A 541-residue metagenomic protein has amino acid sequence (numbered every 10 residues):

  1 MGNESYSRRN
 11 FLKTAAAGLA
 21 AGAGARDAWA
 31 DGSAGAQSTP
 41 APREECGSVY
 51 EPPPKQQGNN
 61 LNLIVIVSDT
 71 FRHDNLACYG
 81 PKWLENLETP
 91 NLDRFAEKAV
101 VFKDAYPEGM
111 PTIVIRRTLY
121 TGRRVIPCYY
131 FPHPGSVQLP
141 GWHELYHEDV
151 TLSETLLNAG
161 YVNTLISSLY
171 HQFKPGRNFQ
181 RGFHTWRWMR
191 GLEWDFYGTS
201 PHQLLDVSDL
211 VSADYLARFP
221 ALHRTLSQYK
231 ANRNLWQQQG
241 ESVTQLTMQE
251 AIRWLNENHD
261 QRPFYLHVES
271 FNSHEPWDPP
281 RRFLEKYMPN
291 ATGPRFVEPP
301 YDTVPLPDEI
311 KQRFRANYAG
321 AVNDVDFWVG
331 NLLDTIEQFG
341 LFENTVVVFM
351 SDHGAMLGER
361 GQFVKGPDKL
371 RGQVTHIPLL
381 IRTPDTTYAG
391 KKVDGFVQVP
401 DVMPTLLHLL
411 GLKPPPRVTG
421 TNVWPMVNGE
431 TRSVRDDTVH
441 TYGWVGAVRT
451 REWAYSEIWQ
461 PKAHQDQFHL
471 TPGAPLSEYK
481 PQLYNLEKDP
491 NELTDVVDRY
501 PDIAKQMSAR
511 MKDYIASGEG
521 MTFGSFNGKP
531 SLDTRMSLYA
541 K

Functional and structural regions predicted by a protein language model:
N3, F11-L12, A16-A21, A30-K541: Catalytic domains that recognize anionic headgroups
